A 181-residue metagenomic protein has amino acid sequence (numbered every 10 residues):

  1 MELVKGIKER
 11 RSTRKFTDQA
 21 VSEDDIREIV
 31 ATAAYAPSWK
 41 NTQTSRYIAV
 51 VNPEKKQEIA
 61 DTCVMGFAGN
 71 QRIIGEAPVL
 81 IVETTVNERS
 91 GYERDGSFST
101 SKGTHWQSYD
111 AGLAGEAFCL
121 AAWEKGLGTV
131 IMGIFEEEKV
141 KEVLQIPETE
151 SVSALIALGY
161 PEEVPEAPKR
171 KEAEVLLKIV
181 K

Functional and structural regions predicted by a protein language model:
K5-T13, D18, R89, S153-K181: C-terminal helix-cap and adjacent tail motif
I26-A34: A structural motif
A33, I81, N87, G96-V143: Small-aliphatic-rich amphipathic alpha-helix that forms the alpha element of a beta-alpha
W39-T42, R72-G75, I146-E148, P168-R170: Solvent-exposed alpha-helices and their adjacent loops that cap or buttress functional pockets in soluble metabolic
N41-A111: Glycine/small-residue-rich phosphate/adenosyl-binding loop
P78-L80, T129, S151-S153: Structural motif
K139-G159: Short, conserved aromatic-histidine micro-motifs
